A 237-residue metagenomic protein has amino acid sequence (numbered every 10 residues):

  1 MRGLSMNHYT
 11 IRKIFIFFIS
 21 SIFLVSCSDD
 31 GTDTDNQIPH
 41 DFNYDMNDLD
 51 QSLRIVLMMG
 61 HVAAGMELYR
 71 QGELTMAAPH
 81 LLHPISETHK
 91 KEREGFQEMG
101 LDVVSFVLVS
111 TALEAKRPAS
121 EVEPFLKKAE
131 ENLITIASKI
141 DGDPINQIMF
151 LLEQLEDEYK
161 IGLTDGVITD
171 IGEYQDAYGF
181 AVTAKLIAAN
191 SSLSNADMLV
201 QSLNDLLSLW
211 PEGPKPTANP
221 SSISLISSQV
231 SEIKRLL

Functional and structural regions predicted by a protein language model:
M1-S5, I187: Short, Lys/Arg-enriched N-terminal segments with co-localized hydrophobic residues within the first ~10-30 amino acids
R2, I19-S21, A64: Terminal low-complexity, poorly structured segments
L4-F15: Bacterial N-terminal signal peptides that target proteins for export
M6-N7, S28, I85: Intrinsic-disorder/low-complexity regions
F15-F18, D29-D33: Hydrophobic membrane-targeting and insertion signals
F23-S26: C-terminal motif of bacterial Sec signal peptides marking the signal peptidase cleavage site
G31-L237: Mature extracytoplasmic or organellar-lumen-exposed domains after removal of signal/transit peptides
